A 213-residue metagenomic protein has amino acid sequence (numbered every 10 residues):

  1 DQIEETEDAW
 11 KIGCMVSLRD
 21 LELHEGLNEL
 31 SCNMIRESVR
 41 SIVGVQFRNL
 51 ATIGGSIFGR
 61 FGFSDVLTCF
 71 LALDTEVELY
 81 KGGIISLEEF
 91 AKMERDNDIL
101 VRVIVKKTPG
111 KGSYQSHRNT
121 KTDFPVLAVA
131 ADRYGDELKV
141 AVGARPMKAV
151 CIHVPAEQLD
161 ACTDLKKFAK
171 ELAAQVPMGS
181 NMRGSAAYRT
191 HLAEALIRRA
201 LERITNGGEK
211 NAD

Functional and structural regions predicted by a protein language model:
D1-D213: C-terminal structural segment of proteins
